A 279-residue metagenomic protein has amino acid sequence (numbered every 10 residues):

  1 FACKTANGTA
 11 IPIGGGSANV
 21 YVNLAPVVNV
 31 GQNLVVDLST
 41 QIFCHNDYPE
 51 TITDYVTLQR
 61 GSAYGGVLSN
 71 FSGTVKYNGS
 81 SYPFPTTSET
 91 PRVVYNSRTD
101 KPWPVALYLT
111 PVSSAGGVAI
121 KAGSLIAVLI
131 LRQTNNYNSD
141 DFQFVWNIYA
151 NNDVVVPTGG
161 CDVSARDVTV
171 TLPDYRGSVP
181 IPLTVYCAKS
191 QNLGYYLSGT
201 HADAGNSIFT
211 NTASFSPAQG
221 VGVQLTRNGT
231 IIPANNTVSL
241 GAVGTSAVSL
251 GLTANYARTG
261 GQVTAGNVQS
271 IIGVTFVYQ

Functional and structural regions predicted by a protein language model:
F1-Q279: Mature extracellular/passenger domains of Gram-negative fimbrial/pilin and adhesin proteins
